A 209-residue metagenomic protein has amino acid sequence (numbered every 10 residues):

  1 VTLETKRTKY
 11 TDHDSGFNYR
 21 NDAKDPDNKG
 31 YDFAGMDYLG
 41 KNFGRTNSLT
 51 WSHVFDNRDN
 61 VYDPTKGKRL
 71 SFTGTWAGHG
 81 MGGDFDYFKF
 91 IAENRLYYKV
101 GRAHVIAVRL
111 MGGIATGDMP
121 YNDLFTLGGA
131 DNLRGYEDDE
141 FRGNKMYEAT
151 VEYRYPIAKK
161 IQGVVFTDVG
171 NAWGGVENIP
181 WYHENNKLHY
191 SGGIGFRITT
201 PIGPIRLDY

Functional and structural regions predicted by a protein language model:
V1-V100, A172-N178: Transmembrane beta-strand segments of outer-membrane beta-barrel domains in Gram-negative and organellar OMPs
K66-Y209: C-terminal transmembrane beta-barrel domains of outer membrane proteins
